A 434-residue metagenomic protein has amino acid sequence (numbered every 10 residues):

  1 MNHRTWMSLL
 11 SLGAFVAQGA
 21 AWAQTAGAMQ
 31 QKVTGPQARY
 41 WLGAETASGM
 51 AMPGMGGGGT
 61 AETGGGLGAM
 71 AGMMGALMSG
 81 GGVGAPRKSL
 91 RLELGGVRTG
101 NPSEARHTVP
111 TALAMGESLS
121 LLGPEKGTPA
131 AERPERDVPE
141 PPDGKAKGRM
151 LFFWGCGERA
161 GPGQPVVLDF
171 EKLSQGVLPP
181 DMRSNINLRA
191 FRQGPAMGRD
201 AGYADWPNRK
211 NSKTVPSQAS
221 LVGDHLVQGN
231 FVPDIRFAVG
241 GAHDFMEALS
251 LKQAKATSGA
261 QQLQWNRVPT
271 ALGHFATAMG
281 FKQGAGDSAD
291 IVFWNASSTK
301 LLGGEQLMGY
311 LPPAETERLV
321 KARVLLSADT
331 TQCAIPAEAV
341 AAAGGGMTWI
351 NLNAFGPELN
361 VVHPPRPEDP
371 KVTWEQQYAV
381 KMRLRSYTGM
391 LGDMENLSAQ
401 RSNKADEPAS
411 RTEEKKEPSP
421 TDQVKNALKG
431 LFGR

Functional and structural regions predicted by a protein language model:
M1-L9: Bacterial N-terminal signal peptides that target proteins for export
S8-Q18: Bacterial N-terminal signal peptides
G19-A23: Sec/Tat signal peptide C-region and signal peptidase I cleavage site
Q30-N208: Solvent-exposed N-terminal domain segments of exported/luminal and surface proteins
N211-I235, G345-L359: Short, aromatic- and glycine-rich surface loops/edge beta-strands on solvent-exposed regions
P233-F245: Proline/serine/threonine-rich low-complexity linkers at boundaries of modular beta-sandwich domains
G259-L263: Structural beta-strand segments of beta-rich domains
Q264, T270-R434: Hydrophilic extracytoplasmic domains
